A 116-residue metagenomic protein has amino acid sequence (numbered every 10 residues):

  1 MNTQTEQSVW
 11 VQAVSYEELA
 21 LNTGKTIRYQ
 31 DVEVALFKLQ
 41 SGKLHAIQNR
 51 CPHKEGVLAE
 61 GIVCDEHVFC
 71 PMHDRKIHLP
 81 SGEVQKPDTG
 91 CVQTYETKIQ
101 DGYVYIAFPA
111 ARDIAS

Functional and structural regions predicted by a protein language model:
M1-Y29: Zn-dependent metallo-beta-lactamase
E18-S116: Rieske [2Fe-2S] iron-sulfur-binding domain
